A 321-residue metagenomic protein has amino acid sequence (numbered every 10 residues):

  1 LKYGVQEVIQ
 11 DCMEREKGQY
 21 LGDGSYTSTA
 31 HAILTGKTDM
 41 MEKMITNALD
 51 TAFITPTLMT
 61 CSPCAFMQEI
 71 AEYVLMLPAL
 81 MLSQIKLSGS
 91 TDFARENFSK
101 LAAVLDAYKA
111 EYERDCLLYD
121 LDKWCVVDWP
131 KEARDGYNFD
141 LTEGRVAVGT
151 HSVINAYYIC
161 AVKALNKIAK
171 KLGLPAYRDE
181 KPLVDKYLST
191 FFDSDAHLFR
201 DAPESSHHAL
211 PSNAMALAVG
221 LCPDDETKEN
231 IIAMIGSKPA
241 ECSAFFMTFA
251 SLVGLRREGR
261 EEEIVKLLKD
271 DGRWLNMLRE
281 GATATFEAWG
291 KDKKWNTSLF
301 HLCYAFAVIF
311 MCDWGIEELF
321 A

Functional and structural regions predicted by a protein language model:
L1-V8, Y157: Mature extracytoplasmic enzyme cores
Q19-A321: Active-site core of glycosidic bond-cleaving carbohydrate-active enzymes
